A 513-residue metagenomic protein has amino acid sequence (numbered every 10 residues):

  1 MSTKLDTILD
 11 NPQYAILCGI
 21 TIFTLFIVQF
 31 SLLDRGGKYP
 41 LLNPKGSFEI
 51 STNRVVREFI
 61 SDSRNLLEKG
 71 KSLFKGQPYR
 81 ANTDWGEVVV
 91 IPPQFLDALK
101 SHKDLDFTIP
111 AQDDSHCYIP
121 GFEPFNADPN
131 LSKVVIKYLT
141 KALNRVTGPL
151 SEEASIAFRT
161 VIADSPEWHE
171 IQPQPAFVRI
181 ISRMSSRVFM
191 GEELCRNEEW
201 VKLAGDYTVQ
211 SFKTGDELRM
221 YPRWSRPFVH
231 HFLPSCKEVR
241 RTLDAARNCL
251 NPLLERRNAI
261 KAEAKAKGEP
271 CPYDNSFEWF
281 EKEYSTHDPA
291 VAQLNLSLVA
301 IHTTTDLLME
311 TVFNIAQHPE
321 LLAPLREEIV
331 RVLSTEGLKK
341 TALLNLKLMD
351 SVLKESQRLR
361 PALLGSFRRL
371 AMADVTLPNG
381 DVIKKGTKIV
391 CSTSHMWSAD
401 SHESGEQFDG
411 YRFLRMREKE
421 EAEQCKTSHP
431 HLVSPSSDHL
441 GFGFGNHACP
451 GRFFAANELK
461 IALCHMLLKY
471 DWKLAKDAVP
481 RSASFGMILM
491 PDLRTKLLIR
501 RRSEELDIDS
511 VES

Functional and structural regions predicted by a protein language model:
M1-D10, F23, D381, M487-S513: C-terminal helix/juxtamembrane-tail motif
S2-N11, A15-A127, L131, D438: N-terminal membrane-proximal hinge/A-helix region immediately C-terminal to the signal-anchor transmembrane segment
R57-E68, T335-D381, K385, C391-S394 (+1 more regions): Conserved cytochrome P450 K-helix E-x-x-R motif and the immediately C-terminal K′/meander segment
N82-E87, P93-L96, S101-P173, F177-M190: Charged/polar low-complexity intrinsically disordered regions
G148-D306: Cytochrome P450 heme-thiolate monooxygenase catalytic core
L250, F277-E328, S356, V390 (+2 more regions): Central I-helix of cytochrome P450 enzymes
L321, S434-P435, L440, N446 (+1 more regions): Cytochrome P450 heme-binding "Cys pocket" and the immediately downstream C-terminal segment
C391-H429: Conserved cytochrome P450 K-helix/beta-meander segment immediately N-terminal to the heme-binding cysteine loop
